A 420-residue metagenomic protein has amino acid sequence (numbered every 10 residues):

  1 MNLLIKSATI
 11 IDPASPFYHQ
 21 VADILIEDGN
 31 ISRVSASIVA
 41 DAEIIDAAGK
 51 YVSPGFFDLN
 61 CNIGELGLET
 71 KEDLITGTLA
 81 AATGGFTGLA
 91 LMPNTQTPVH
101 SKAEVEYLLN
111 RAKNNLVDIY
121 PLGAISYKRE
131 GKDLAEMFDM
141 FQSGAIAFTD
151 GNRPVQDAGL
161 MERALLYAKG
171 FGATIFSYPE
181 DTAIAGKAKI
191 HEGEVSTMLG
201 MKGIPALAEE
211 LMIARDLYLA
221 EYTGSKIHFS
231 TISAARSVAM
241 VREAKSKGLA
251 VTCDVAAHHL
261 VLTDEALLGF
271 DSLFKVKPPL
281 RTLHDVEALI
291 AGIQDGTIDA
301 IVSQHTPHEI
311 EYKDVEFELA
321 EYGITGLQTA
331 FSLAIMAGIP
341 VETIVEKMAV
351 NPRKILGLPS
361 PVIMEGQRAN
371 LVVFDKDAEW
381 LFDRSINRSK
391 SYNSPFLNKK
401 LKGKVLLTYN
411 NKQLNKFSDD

Functional and structural regions predicted by a protein language model:
M1-V39: N-terminal metal-binding scaffold of metallo-dependent hydrolase/deaminase domains
A8, I24, G29, G49 (+15 more regions): Divalent metal-coordination and catalytic microenvironments
I11-A22, R353-S385, F417-S418: Acidic, glycine-enriched loop/beta-strand segments at the rims of small-molecule binding/catalytic pockets
I31, L319, R368-D420: C-terminal cap of metal-dependent C-N hydrolases
S37-V52: Active-site metal-binding motif and surrounding structural segment of the metallo-beta-lactamase
A48-A112: Metal-associated gating/positioning segment near the N- to mid-region
A135-I301: Histidine/acidic residue-rich metal-binding segments in metalloenzymes
M198-K226, L273, Q294, A300-I301 (+1 more regions): His/Asp/Glu-enriched, well-ordered alpha-helical/loop segment that forms or immediately abuts the divalent-metal
